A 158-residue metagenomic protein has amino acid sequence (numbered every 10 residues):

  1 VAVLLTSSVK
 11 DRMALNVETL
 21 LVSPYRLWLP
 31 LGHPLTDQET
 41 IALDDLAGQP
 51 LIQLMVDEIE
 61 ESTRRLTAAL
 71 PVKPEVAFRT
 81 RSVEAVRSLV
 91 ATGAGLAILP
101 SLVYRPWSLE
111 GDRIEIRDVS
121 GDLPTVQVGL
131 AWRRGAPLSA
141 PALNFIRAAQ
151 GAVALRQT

Functional and structural regions predicted by a protein language model:
V1-Y25, L29, R65-L66, A91 (+1 more regions): Short beta-strand-centered segments that line the small-molecule binding cleft or hinge of alpha/beta clamshell
V3-S8, P30-L31, S82, L99-V103: Beta->alpha turn/N-cap motifs
L5-S7, L35, Q49-L70, R105 (+2 more regions): Secondary-structure junction motif
L15-L31, E39-A47, V119-Q127: Short Pro/Gly-enriched coil loops immediately N-terminal to beta-strands
E18, D44, R87-S88, L143: Alpha-helical segments flanking ligand/cofactor-binding loops in enzyme cores
L29-G32, T36-D37, E58, I114-Q157: A late-sequence structural motif
L46, S88-A94, L130: Hydrophobic residues within well-ordered alpha-helices
Q53-L54, K73-S82: Short beta-strand-to-loop elements that line the ligand-binding cleft of bilobed periplasmic-binding protein-like
